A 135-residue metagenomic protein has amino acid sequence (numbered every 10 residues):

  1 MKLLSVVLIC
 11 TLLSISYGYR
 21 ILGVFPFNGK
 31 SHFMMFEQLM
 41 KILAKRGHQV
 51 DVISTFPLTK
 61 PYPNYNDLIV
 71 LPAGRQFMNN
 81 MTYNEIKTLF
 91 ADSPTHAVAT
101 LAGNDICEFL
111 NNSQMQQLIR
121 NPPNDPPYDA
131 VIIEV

Functional and structural regions predicted by a protein language model:
K2-V135: Glycosyltransferase specificity loop/lid
